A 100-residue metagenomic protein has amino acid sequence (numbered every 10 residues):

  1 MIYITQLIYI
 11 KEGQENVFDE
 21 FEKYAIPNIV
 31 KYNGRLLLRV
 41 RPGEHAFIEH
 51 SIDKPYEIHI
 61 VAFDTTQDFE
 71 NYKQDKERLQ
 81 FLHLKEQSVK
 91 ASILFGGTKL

Functional and structural regions predicted by a protein language model:
M1-Q74, G96-L100: Short S/T/G/P-rich N-terminal loop/turn motif that feeds into the first structured element of a domain
I26, E77-H83: A common structural junction motif
R35-L37, L82-G97: Conserved short beta-strand edge segments in small beta-sheet-based binding/regulatory domains
